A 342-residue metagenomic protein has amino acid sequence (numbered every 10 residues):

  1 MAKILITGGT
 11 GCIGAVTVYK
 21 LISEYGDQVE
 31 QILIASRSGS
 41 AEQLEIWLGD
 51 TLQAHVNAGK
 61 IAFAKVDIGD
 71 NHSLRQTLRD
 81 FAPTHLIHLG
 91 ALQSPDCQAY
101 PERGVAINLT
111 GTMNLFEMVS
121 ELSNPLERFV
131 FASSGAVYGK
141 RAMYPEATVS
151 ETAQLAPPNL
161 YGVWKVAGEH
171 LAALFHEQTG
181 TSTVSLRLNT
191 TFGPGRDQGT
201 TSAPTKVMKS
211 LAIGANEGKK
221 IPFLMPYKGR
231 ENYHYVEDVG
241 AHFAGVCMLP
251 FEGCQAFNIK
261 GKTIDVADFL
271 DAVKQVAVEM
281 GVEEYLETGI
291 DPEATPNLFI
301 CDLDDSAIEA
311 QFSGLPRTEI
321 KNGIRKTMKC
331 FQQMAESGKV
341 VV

Functional and structural regions predicted by a protein language model:
I4-D27: N-terminal Rossmann NAD(P)H-binding glycine-rich loop of SDR-like oxidoreductase domains
A58-I61, K65-I107: NAD(P)H-binding glycine-rich loop region in Rossmannoid oxidoreductase-like domains and their noncatalytic homologs
Q98, T152-Q154, T183-G195, K206-H234 (+2 more regions): A conserved pocket-lining segment of Rossmann-fold NAD(P)-dependent short-chain dehydrogenase/reductase
M113-L160: Conserved Rossmann-fold NAD(P)-dependent oxidoreductase catalytic core, especially the SDR/UDP-sugar
R128, S133-S134, E169-P194: Conserved beta-loop-beta element that borders a ligand/cofactor-binding pocket
Y138-G139, N159-L160, V184-S202: Flexible, glycine-rich beta-alpha linker
V166, T179, T191-T205, V236-E237 (+1 more regions): Glycine/proline-rich active-site loop of Rossmann-fold NAD(P)-dependent oxidoreductases
A215-K219, F223-V342: C-terminal substrate-binding subdomain of Rossmann-fold SDR/epimerase-dehydratase oxidoreductases
